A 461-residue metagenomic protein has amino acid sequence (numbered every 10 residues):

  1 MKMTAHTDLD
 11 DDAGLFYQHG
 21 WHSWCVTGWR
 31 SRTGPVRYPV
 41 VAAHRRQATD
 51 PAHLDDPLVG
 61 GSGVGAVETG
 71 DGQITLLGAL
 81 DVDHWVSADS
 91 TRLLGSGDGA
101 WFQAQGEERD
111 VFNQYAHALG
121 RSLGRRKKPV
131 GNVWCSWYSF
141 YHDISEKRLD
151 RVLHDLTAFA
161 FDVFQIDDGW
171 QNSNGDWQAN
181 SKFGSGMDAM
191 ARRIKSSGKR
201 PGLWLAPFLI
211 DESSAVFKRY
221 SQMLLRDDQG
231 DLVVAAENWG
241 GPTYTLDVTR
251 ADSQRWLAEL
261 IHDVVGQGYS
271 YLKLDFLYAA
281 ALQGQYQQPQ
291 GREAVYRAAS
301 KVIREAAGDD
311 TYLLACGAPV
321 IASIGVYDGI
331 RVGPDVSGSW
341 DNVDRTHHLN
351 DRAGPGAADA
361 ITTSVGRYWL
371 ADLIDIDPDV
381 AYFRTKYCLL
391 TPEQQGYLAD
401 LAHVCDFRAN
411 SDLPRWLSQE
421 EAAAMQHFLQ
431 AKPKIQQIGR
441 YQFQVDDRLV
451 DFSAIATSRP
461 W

Functional and structural regions predicted by a protein language model:
M1-A118: N-terminal accessory beta-strand-rich subdomains and adjacent acidic, glycine-rich linkers that precede catalytic cores
D89-T91, R292, R297-W461: Active-site-proximal substrate-binding groove within the catalytic cores of carbohydrate-active enzymes
N132-S136, D162-I166, P201-L205, L272-L274 (+1 more regions): Hydrophobic faces of well-ordered beta-strands that scaffold small-molecule active sites in alpha/beta enzyme cores
W137-S139, G169-Q171, A206-I210, L277-A279 (+1 more regions): Active-site beta-loop-alpha junctions enriched in small/polar residues
Y141-H142, L203, P207-G266: Active-site-adjacent "subsite" loops/lids of carbohydrate-active enzymes
R148-W170, V264-S270: Catalytic domains of carbohydrate-active enzymes, especially glycoside hydrolases
T157, D188-G198, S300-G308: Surface-exposed amphipathic alpha-helices with a cationic face
W170-S185, V216-D247, Y278-A294, I303: Aromatic- and acidic-residue-enriched carbohydrate-binding clefts of CAZyme catalytic domains
